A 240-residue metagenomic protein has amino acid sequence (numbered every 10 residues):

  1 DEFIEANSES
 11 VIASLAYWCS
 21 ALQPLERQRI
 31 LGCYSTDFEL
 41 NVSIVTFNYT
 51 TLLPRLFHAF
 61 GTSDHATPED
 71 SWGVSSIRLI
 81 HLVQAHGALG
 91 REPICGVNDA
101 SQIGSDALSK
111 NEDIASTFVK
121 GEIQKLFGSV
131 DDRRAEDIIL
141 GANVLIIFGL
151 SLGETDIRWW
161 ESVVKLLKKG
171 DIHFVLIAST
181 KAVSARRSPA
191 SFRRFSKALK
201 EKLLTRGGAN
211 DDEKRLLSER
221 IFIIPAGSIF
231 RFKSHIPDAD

Functional and structural regions predicted by a protein language model:
D1-V130: Extended, H/D-rich, highly charged conserved domains that either
V42, G73, D131-D240: SIR2/sirtuin-family catalytic core signature
